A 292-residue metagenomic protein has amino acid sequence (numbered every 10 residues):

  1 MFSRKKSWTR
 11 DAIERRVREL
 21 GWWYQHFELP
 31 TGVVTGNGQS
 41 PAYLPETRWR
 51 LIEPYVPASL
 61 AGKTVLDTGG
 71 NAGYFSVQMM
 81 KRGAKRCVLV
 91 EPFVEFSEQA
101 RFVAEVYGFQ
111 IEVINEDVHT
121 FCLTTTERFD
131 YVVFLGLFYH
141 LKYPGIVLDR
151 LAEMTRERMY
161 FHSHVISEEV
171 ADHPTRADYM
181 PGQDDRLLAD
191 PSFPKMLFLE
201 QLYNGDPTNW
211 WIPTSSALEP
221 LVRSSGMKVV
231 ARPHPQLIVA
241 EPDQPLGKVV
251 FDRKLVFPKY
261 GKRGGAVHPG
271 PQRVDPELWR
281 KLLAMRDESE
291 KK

Functional and structural regions predicted by a protein language model:
M1-V34: N-terminal, positively charged/glycine-rich alpha-helical extensions of SAM-dependent methyltransferases
A42-A61: Conserved alpha-helix/loop element of class I SAM-dependent methyltransferases that forms part of the SAM/SAH-binding
K63-N71: Conserved class I S-adenosyl-L-methionine
A72-V77: Glycine-rich SAM-binding Motif I of class I
Q78, R82-Q110: Class I SAM-dependent methyltransferase SAM/SAH-binding core
G108-V118: Conserved SAM-binding strand-loop segment of SAM-dependent methyltransferases
T120-T126: Short conserved loop adjoining the S-adenosyl-L-methionine
F129, V133-F134, K142-G270, R280: S-adenosyl-L-methionine-dependent methyltransferase catalytic module, highlighting the catalytic core
